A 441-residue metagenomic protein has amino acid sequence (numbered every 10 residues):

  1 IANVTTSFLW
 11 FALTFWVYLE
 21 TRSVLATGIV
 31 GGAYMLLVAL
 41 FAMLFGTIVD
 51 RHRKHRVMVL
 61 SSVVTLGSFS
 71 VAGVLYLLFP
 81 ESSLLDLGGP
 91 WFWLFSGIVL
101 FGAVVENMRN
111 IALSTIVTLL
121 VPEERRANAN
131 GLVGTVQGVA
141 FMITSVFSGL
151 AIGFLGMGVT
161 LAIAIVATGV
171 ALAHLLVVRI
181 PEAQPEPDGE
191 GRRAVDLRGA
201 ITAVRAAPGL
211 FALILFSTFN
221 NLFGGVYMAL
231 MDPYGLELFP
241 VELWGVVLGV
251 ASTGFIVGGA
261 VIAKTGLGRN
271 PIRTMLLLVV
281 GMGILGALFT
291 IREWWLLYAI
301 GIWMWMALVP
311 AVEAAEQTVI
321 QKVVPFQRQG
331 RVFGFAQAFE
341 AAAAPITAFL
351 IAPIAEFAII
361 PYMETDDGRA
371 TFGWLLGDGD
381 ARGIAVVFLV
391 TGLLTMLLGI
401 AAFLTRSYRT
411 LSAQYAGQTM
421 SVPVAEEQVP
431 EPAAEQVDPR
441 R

Functional and structural regions predicted by a protein language model:
I1-A39, T202, A206-A251: Helix-loop boundary and gating motifs at the non-cytosolic
F11, G138-G149, G259, A344-A352: Glycine/proline-centered helix-kink
G28, L40-L44, R51, H55-G67 (+8 more regions): C-terminal transmembrane bundle of multi-pass solute transporters/carriers
A72-G73, V105, R109, V166-Q184 (+1 more regions): C-terminal membrane-cytosol helix-exit motif in multi-pass small-molecule transporters
V74-G97, F289-I302: Helix-loop junctions at membrane interfaces in 12-TM secondary transporters
L85-L94, G138-H174: Helix-loop-helix hairpin linking two adjacent transmembrane segments in secondary transporters
I98-V139: Cytoplasmic helix-loop-helix junction between adjacent transmembrane helices in 12-TM secondary transporters
P181-L215, V422-E426, E435: Juxtamembrane intracellular "pre-TM" segments in multi-pass secondary transporters
